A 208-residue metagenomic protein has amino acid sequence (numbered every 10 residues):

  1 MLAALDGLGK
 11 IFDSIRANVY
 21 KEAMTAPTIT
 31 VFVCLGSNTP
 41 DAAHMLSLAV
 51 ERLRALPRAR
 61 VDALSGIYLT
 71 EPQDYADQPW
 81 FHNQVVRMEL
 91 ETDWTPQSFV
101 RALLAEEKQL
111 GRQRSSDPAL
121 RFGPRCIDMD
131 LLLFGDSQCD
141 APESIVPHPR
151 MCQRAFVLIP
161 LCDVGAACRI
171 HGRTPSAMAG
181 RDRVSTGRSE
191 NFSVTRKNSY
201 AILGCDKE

Functional and structural regions predicted by a protein language model:
L2, D13-S14: Short terminal hydrophobic/aromatic SLiMs and anchors at protein ends
G7-G9: Residue-identity detector for glycine
R16-N18, V184: Compositionally biased low-complexity segments enriched in histidine and/or tyrosine
T25-L35, T39-C126, G135-D136: Nucleotide and nucleotide-moiety/phosphate-recognizing core
Q73-F81, Q97-E208: Flexible, gly/pro- and Lys/Arg-enriched active-site loops
